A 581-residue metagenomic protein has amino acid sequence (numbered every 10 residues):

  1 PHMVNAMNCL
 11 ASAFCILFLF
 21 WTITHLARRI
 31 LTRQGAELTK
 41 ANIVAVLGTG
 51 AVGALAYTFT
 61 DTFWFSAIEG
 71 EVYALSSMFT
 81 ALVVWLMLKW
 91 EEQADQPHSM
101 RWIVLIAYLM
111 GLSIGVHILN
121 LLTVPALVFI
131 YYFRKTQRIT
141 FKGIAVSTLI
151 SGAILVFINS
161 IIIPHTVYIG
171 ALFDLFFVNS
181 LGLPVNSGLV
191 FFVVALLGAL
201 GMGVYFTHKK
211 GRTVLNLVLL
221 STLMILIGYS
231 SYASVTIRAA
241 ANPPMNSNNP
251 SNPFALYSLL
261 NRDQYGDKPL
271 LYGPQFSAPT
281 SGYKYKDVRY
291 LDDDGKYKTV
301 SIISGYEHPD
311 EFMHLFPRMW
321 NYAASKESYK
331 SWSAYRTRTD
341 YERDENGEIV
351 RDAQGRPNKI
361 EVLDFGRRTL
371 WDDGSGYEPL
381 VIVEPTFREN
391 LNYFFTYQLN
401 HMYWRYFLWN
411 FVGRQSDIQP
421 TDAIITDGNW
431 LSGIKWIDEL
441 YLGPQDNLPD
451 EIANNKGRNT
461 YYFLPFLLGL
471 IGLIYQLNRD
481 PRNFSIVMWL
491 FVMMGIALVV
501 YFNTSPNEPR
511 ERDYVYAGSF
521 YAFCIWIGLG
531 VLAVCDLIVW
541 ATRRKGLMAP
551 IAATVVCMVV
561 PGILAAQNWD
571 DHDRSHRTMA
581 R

Functional and structural regions predicted by a protein language model:
H2-L17, W21, G35, T39 (+9 more regions): Loop-to-helix entry region of an early transmembrane alpha helix in multi-pass inner-membrane enzymes
H2-N5, I30-I43, G53-S77, M110-I118 (+3 more regions): Aromatic- and kink-enriched transmembrane "portal" helix at the membrane-lumen/periplasm boundary that abuts
A6-L38, A81-L86, L467-I474: Transmembrane-helix motifs of polytopic, lipid-linked glycan transferases
L19-F59, A94-R101, D480-V492, R544-T554: Transmembrane-helix signature of polytopic, membrane-embedded enzymes that assemble or transfer cell-envelope glycans
A27, K40-V44, V83-W102, F129-I139: Membrane-interface transmembrane helices that cradle and orient dolichyl/undecaprenyl
V44-A51, Q93-G111, T140-A153: Short hydrophobic alpha-helices at membrane interfaces in multi-pass membrane enzymes
A153, T222-L226, L477, P481 (+1 more regions): Signature aromatic-anchored transmembrane alpha helix within multi-pass, membrane-resident enzymes that catalyze glycan
L490, I496, E508-A533: Hydrophobic/aromatic-rich transmembrane helices and adjacent perimembrane loops
